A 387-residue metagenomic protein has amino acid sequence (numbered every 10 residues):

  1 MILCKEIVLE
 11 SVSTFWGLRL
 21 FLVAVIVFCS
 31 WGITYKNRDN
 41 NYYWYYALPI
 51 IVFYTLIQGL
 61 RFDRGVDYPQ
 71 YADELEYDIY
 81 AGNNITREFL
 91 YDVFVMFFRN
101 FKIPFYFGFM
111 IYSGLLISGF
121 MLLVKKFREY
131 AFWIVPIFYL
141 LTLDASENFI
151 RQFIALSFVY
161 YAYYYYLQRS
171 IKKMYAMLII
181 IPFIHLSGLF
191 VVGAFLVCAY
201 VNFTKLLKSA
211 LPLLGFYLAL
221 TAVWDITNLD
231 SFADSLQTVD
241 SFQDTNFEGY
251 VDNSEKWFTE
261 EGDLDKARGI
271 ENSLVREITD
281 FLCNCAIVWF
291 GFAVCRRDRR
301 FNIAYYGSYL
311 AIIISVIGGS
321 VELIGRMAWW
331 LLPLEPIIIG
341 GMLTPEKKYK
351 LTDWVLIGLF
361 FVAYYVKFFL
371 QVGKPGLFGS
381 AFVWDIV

Functional and structural regions predicted by a protein language model:
D39-Y45, Y200-L214, K348-G358: Membrane-interfacial entry segments at the cytosolic side of transmembrane helices
Y42-A47, M174, R297-S308, K350-I357: Membrane-interfacial loop-to-transmembrane alpha-helix junctions, especially the N-terminal start
R64, P69-D73, D78, D92 (+2 more regions): Alpha-helical transmembrane segments and terminal signal-anchor/GPI-anchor hydrophobic tails, characterized by long
P69-I103: Short hydrophobic/aromatic helix or loop-helix immediately within or flanking a transmembrane segment in polytopic
M121-L140: Transmembrane-helix signature of polytopic, membrane-embedded enzymes that assemble or transfer cell-envelope glycans
T142, K173-V197, I312-V316: Membrane-interface alpha helices of multi-pass inner-membrane proteins
S146-I154: Short acidic/glycine- and proline-prone juxtamembrane loop motifs at membrane-interface regions of multi-pass membrane
F153, V159-K173: Membrane-interface transmembrane helices that cradle and orient dolichyl/undecaprenyl
